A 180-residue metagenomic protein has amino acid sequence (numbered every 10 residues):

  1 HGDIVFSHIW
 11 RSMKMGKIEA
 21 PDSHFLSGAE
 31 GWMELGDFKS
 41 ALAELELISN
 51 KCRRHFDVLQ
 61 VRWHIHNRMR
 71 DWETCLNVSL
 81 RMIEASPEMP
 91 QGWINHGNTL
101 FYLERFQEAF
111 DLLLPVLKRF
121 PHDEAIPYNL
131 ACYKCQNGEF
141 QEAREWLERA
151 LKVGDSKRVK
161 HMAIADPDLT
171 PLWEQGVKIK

Functional and structural regions predicted by a protein language model:
W10-H24: TPR-adjacent "capping" and linker segments in tetratricopeptide-repeat scaffold/adaptor proteins
A20-R68: Alpha-helical segment of the N-proximal tetratricopeptide repeat
D22, F56-D57, P90-Q91, E124-A125 (+1 more regions): Helix-start (N-cap) detector for alpha-helical repeat units in TPR-like alpha-solenoids, especially tetratricopeptide
D57-F120: Alpha-helical adaptor scaffolds
W63-I65, C132, K157-V177: TPR/TPR-like alpha-solenoid helical repeat scaffolds
R70-N77, F140, D168-K180: Alpha-helical linker/edge segments of TPR/alpha-solenoid repeat scaffolds and analogous pre-/post-domain helices
C135-R158: TPR/TPR-like (Sel1-like) alpha-helical repeat modules
